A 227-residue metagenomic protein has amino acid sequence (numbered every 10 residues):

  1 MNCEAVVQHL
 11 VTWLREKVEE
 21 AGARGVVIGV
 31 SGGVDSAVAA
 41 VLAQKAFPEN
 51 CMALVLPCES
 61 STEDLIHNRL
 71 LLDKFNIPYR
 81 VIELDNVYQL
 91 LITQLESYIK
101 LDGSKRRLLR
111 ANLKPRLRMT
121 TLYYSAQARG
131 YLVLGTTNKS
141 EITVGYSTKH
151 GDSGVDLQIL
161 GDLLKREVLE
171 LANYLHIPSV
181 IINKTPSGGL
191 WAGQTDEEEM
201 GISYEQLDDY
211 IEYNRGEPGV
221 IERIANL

Functional and structural regions predicted by a protein language model:
M1-V144: ATP-dependent adenylation/nucleotidyltransferase module used to activate substrates
D73, R110-K114, R118, L132-E205: Catalytic subdomain that performs nucleotidyl-dependent activation
Q89, T93, T148, E170-N173 (+1 more regions): Generic alpha-helical structural context detector
Q206-R215: Short alpha-helical "packing" element that flanks the helix-turn-helix/winged-helix DNA-binding module
G216-L227: Intrinsic disorder and flexible/low-complexity segments
